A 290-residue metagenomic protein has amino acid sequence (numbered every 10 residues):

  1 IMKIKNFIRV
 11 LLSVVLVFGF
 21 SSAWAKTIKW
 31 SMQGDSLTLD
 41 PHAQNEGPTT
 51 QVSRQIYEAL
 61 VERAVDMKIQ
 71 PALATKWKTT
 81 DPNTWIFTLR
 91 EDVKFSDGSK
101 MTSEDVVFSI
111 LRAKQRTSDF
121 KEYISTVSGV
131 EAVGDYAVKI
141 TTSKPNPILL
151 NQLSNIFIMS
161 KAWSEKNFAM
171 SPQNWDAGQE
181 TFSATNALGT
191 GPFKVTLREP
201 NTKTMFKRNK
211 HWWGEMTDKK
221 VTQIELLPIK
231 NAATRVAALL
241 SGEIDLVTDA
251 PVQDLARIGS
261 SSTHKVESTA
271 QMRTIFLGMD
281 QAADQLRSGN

Functional and structural regions predicted by a protein language model:
K26, I124-S125, A256-T269: Ligand-binding "clamshell"
K29, T102-S109, D135-T141, G191-P192 (+2 more regions): Alpha-helical secondary-structure segments
S31-D81, L111, L188: N-terminal lobe/hinge region of extracytoplasmic solute-binding protein
D35-T50, L73, L149-M159, T190 (+2 more regions): A structural "hinge/loop" feature
K68, F157-M216, Q223: Gly/Pro-rich hinge or "lid" segments in bacterial periplasmic/extracellular proteins
T75-D119, V133, K139-T141, L149 (+1 more regions): Aromatic- and charge-enriched surface segment that lines or borders ligand/interaction sites
K78, E122-P172: Surface-exposed binding/hinge segments that line and control ligand-binding clefts or catalytic entry sites
T181, H211-R257, Q285: Ligand-site clamp/hinge motif
